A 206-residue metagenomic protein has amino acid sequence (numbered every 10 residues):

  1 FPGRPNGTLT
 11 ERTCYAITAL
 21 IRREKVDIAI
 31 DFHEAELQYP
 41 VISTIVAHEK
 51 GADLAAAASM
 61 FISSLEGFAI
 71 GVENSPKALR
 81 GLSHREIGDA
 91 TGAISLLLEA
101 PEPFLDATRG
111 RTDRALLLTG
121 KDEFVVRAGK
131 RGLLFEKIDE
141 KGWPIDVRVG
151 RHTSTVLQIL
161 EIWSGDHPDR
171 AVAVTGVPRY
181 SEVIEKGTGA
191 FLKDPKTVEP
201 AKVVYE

Functional and structural regions predicted by a protein language model:
F1-L9: The substrate-binding groove and active-site-proximal loops of carbohydrate-active enzymes, especially glycoside
L9-T10, C14-I28, F32, L37-E206: C-terminal accessory segments enriched in acidic
